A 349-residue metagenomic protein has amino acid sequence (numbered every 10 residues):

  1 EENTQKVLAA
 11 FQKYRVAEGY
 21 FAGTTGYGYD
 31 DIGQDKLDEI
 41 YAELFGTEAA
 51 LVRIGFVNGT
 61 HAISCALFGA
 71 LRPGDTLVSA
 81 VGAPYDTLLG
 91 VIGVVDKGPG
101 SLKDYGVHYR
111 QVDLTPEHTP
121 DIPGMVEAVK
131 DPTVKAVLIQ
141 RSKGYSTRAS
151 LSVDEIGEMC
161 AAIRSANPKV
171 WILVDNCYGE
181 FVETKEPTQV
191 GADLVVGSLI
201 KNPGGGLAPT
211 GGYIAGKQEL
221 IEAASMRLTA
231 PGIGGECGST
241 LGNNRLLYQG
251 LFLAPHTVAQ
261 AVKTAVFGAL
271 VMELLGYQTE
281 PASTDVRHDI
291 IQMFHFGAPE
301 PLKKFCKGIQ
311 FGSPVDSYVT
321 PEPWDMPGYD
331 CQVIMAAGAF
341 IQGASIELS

Functional and structural regions predicted by a protein language model:
E1-I32, P323, D330-S349: N-terminal "arm"/small-domain region of PLP-dependent enzymes with the aminotransferase-like
V7-K13, A17-Y20, G28-Y29, E43 (+5 more regions): Conserved PLP-enzyme active-site core in the AAT-like
Y20, T24, L51-I54, I290-H295: Short glycine-rich or small-residue beta-strand-to-loop segments that form or flank ligand, phosphate, metal/Fe-S
D38: Generic structural marker for isolated residues within well-ordered, non-membrane alpha-helices of soluble domains
E48-G55, V315-V319: Short, well-structured beta-strand/strand-turn elements
E273-S349: Conserved C-terminal alpha-helix-loop-beta "cap" of PLP-dependent enzymes that closes/shapes the active-site mouth
